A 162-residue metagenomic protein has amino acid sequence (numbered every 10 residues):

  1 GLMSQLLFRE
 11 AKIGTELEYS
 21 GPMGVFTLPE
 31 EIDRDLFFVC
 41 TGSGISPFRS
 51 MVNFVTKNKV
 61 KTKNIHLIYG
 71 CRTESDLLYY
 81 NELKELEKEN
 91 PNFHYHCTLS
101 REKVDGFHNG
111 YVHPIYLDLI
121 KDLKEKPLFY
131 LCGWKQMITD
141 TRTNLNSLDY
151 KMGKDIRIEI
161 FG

Functional and structural regions predicted by a protein language model:
G1-F38, F54, S100-R101, L148 (+1 more regions): FAD-binding FR-type
P22, P47, W134-K135: Proline-centered helix-kink/hinge sites
E31, V60, D122-K124: Short, flexible coil/linker segments at domain boundaries that flank nucleotide/cofactor-interacting
T41-S46: Ser/Thr-glycine-rich phosphate-binding loops at phosphate-binding pockets of nucleotides, nucleotide cofactors
P47-N58: Histidine-anchored nucleotide/phosphate-binding helix
N58-K61, K88: Arginine/glycine-rich "motif VI" loop of SF2 helicases in the C-terminal RecA-like domain
H66-G162: Reductase modules of NAD(P)H-dependent flavoproteins
